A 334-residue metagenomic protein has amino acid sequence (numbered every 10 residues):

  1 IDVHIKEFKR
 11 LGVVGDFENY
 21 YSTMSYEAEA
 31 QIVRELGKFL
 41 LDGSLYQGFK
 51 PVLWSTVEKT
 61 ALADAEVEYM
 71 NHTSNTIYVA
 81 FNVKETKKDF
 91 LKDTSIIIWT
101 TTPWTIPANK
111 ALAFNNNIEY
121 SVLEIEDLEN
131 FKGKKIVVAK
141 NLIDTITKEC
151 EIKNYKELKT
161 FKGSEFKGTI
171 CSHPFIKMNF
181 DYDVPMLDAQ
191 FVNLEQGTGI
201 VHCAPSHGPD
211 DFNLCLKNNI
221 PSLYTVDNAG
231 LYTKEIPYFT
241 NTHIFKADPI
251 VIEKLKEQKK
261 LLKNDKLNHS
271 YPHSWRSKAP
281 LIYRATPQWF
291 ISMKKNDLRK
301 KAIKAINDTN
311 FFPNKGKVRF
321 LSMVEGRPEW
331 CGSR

Functional and structural regions predicted by a protein language model:
I1-P107, E126-D127, G168-C171, Q196-R334: Residue patterns forming the tRNA-binding/recognition surfaces of aminoacyl-tRNA synthetases and related DALR
A108-F114, I118-D227, M293, L298-R299: Catalytic alpha/beta core of large soluble enzyme barrels
